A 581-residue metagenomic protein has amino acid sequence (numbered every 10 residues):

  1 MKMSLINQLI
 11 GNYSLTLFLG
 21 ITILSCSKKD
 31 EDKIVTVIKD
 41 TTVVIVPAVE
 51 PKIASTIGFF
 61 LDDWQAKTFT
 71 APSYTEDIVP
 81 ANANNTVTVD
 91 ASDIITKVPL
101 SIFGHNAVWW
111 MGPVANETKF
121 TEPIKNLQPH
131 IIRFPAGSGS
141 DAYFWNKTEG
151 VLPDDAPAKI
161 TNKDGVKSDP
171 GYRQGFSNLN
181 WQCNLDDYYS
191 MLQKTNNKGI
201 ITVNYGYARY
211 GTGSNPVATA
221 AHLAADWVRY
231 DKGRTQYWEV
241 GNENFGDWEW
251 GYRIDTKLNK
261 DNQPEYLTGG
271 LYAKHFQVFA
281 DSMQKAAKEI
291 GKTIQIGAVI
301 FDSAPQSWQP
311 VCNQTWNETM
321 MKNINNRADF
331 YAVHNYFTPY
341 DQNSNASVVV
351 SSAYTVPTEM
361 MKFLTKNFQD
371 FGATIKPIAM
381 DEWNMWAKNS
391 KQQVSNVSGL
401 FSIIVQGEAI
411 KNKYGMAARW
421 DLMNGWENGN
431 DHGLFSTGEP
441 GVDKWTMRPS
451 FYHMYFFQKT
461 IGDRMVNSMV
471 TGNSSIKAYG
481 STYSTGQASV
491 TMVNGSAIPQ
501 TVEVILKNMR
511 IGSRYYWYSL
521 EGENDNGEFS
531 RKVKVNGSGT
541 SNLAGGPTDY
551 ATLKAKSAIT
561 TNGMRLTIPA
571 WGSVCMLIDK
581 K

Functional and structural regions predicted by a protein language model:
K2-S14: Bacterial N-terminal signal peptides that target proteins for export
S14-I21: Sec-dependent N-terminal signal peptides
I23-S25: C-terminal motif of bacterial Sec signal peptides marking the signal peptidase cleavage site
S27-Q309, I324-R327, Q369-I375, A379 (+2 more regions): Non-catalytic accessory regions flanking glycosidase/transglycosidase catalytic cores in CAZymes
W181, T338-W386: Glycoside hydrolase catalytic-domain groove-lining segments
W248-L267, P310, F330, H334-M361: Substrate-binding/catalytic cleft of secreted carbohydrate-active enzymes, primarily glycoside hydrolases
A304-T315, T358: Active-site glycine- and acidic-residue-rich loops that bind and position anionic ligands or nucleotide-like cofactors
N389-K391: Long, K/E/R/D-enriched contiguous segments that form extended
